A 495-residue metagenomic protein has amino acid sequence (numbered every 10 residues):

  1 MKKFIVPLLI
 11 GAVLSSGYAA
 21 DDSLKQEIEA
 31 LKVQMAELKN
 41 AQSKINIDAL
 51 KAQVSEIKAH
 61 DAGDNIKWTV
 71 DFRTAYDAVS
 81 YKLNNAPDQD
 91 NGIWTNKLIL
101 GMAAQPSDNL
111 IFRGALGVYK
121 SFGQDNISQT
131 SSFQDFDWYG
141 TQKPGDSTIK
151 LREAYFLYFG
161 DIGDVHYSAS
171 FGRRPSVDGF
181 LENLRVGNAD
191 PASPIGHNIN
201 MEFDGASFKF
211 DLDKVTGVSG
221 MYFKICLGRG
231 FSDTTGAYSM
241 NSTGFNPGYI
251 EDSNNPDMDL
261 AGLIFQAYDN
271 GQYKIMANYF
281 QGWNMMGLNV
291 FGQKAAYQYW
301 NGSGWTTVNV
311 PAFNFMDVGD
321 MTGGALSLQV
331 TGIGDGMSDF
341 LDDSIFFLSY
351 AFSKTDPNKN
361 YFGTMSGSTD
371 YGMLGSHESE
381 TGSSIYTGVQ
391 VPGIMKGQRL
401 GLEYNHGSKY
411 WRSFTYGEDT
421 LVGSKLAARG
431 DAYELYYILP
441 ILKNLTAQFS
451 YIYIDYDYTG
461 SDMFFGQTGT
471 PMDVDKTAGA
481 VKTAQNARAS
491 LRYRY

Functional and structural regions predicted by a protein language model:
F4-P87: N-terminal periplasmic/intermembrane-space "pro-region" immediately following the signal or transit peptide
A20-E29, A36, Q42, S80-Q89 (+3 more regions): Outer-membrane beta-barrel pore domains
N65, Q89-N241, M258-A277, E380-Y416: Outer membrane beta-barrel
F72-T74, N96, R173, E202-D204 (+4 more regions): Polar/charged side chains located within well-ordered beta-strands of beta-rich proteins
K143-P144, I195-I199, Y249-S253, F315-M316 (+1 more regions): Alpha-helix capping and helix-loop boundary segments enriched in small/acidic/polar residues
L184-P191, G228-S253, V290-G304: Short, flexible helix-coil linker/hinge segments at the edges of structured domains or between repeats
E202-A206, D252-I264, Y268, G423-I438: Outer-membrane beta-barrel signature, preferentially recognizing the C-terminal barrel domain of Gram-negative
